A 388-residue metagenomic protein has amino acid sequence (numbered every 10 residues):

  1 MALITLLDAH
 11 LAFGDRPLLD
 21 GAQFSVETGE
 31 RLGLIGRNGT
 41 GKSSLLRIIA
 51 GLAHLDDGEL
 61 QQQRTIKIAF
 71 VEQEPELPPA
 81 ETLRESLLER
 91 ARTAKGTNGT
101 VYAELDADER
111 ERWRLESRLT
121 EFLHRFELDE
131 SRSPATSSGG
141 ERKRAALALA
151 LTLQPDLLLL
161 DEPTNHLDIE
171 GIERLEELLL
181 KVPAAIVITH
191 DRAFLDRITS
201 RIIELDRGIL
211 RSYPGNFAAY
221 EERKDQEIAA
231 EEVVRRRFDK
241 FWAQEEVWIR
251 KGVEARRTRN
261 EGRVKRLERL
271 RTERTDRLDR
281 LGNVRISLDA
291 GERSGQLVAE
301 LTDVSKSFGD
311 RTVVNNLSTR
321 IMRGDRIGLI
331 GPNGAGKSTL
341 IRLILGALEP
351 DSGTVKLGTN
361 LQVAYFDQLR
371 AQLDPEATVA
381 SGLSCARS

Functional and structural regions predicted by a protein language model:
M1-R236, I286-S388: ABC ATP-binding cassette signature C-motif
R223-R256, N260-R266, L270-R277: Intracellular alpha-helical coupling/juxtamembrane segments of multi-pass membrane proteins
